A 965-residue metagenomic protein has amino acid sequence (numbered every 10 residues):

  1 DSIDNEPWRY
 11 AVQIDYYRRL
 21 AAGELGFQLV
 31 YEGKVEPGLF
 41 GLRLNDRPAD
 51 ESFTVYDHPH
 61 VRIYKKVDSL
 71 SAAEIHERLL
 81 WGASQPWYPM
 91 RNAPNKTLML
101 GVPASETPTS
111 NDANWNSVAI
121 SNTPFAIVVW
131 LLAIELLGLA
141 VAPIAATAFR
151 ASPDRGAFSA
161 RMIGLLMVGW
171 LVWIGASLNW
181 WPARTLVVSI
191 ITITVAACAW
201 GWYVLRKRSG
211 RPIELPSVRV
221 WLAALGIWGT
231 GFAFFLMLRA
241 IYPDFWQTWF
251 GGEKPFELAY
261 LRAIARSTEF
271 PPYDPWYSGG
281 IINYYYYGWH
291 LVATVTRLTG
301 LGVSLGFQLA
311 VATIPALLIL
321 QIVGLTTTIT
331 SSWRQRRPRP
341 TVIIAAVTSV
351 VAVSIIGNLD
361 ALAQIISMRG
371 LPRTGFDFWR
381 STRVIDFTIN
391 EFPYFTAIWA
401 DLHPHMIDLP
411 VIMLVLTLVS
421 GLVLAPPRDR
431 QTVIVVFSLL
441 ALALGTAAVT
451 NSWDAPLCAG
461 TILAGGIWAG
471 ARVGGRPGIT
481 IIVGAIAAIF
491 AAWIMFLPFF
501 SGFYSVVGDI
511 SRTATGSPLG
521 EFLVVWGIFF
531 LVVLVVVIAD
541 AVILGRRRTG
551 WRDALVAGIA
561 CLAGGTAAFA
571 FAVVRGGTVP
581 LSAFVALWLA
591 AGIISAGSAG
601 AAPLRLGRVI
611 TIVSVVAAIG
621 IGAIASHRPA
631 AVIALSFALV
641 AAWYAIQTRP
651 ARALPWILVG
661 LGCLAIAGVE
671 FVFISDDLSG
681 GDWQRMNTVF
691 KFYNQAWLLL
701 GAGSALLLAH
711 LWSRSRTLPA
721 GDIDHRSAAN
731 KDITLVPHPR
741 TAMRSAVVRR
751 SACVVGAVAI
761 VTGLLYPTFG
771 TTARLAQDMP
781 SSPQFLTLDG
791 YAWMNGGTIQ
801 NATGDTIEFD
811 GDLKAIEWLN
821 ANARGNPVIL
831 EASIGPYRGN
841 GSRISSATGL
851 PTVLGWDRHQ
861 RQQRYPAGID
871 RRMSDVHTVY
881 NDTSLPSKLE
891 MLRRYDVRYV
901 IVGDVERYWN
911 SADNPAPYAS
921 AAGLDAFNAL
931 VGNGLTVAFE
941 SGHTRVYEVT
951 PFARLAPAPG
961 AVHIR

Functional and structural regions predicted by a protein language model:
D1-T107, Y766-R965: Extracytoplasmic
E32, L39-F53, H58, S71-V218 (+5 more regions): Membrane-embedded, hydrophobic transmembrane alpha-helices
P124, P216-W221, T230-L414, W793-T806 (+2 more regions): Active-site lumenal/periplasmic loops and adjacent helix-entry segments of GT-C-fold, multi-pass membrane
L136, T185-R239, R336-V350, I434 (+6 more regions): Start-transfer (signal-anchor) and selected internal transmembrane alpha helices of multi-pass inner/ER membrane
A312-P315, C458, W683-H710: Hydrophobic/aromatic-rich transmembrane helices and adjacent perimembrane loops
T396-W399, F437-T450, A617-G622: Membrane-interface alpha helices of multi-pass inner-membrane proteins
P426-L444, G475-A487, T549-G564, L604-A617 (+1 more regions): Short hydrophobic alpha-helices at membrane interfaces in multi-pass membrane enzymes
V483-W493, A560-L562, R608-A617, L711-T771: Signature aromatic-anchored transmembrane alpha helix within multi-pass, membrane-resident enzymes that catalyze glycan
